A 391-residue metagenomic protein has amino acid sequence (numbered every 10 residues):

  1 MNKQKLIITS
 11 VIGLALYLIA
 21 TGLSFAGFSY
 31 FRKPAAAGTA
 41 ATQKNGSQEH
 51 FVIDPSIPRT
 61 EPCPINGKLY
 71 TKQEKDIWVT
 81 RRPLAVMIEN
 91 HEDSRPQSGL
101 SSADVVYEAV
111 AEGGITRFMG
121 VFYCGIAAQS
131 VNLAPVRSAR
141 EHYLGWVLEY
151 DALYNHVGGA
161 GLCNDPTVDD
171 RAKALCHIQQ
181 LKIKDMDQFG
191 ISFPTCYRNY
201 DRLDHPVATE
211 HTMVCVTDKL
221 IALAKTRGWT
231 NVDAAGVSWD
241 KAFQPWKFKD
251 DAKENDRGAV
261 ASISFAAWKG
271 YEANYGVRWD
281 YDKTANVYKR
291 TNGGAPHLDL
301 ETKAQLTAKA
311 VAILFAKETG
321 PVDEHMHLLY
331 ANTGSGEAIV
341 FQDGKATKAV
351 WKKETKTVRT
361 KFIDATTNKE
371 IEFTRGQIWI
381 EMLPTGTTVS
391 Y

Functional and structural regions predicted by a protein language model:
N2-Q4, I8, L18-T21, G38-A103 (+1 more regions): A surface/extracellular/periplasmic glyco- and lipid-processing/surface-interacting theme
T21-G38: Hydrophobic single-pass membrane-insertion segments
A109: Change "in soluble alpha/beta enzymes" to "in soluble alpha/beta proteins
